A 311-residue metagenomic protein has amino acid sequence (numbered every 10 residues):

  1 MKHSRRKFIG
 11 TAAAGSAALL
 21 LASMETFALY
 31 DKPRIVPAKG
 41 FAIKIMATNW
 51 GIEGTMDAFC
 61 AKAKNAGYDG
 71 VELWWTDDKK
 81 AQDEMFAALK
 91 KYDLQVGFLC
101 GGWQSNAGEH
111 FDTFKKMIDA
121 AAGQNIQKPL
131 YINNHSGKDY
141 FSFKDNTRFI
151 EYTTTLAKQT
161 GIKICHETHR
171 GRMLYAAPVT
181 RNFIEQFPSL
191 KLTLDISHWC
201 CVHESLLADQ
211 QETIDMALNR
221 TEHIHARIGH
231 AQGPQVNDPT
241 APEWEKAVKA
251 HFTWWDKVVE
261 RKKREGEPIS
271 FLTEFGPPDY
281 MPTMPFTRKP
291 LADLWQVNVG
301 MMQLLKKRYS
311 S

Functional and structural regions predicted by a protein language model:
M1-S16: N-terminal secretory signal peptides and thylakoid transit peptides that target proteins across membranes
A13-A14, F27-A38, D57, Q186-K191 (+1 more regions): Histidine-acidic metal/acid-base catalytic patches
A14, L20-L21, N106-K191: Active-site acidic/histidine proton-transfer and metal-coordination neighborhood in alpha/beta enzyme cores
S23-T55, A61-K62: C-terminal segment of N-terminal export signals and the immediately downstream linker at the start of the mature
I35-V36, C60-N65, K79-F98, K115-K128 (+4 more regions): Acidic (Asp/Glu)-rich catalytic clusters
F41-T48, V71-L73, V96-G101, L130-N134 (+4 more regions): Hydrophobic faces of well-ordered beta-strands that scaffold small-molecule active sites in alpha/beta enzyme cores
W50-T55, G70-E84, W103-T113, K138-K144 (+2 more regions): Acidic-and-aromatic substrate-binding clefts and catalytic sites of carbohydrate-active enzymes
M56, Q82, H110-I118, N146 (+7 more regions): Aromatic/hydrophobic pocket-lining residues that form the small-molecule binding cavity in soluble enzyme cores
